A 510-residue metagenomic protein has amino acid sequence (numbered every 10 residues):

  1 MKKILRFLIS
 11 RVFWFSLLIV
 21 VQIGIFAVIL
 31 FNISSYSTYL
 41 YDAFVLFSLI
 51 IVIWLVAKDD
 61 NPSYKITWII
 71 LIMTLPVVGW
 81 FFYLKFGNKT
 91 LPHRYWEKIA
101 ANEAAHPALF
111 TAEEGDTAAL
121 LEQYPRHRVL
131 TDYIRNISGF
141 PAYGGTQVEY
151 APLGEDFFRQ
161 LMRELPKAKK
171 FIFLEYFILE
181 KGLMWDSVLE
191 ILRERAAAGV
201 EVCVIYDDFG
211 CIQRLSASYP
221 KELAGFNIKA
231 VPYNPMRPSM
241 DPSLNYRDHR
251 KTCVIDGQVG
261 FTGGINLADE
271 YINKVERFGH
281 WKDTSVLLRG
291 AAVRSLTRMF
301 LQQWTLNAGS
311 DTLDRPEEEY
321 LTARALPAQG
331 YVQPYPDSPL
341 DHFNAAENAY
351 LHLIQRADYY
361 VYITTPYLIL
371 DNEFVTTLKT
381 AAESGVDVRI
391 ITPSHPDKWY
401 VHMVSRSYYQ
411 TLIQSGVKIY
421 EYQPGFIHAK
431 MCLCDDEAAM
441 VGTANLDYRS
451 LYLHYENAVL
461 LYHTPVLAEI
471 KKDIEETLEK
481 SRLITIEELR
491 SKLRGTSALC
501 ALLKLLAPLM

Functional and structural regions predicted by a protein language model:
M1-N348, H352, R356, P396 (+6 more regions): N-terminal localization/anchoring segments of enzymes in phospholipid and broader phosphate metabolism
D283, T364-T365: A short, conserved beta-strand element enriched in hydrophobic/aromatic residues
D341, T365, I369, P396-M403 (+2 more regions): A short glycine-/small-residue-rich loop at the edge of a beta-strand within enzyme catalytic domains
A357, Y367-R389, P393, K398-Y400: Helical hairpin unit composed of two closely spaced alpha helices linked by a short loop
V386-I390, S394-L446: C-terminal structural cap/anchor segments
